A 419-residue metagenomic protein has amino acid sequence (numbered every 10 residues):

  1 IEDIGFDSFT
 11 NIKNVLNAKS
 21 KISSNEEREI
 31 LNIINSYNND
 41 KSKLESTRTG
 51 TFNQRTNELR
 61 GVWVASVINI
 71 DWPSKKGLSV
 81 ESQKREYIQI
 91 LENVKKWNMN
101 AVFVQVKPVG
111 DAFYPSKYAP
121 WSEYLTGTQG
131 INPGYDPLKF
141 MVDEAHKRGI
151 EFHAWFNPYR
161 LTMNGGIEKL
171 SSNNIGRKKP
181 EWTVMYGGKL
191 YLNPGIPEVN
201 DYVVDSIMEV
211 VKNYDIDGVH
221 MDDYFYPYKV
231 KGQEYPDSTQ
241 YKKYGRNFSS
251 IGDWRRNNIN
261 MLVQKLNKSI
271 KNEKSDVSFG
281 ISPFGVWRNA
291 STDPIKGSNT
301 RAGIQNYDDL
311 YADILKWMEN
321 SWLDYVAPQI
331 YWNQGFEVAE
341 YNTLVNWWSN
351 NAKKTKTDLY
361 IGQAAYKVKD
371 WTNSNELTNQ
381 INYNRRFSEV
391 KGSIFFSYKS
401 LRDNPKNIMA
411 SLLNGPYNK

Functional and structural regions predicted by a protein language model:
N53-G61, M99-K107, P137-V184, H220-D223 (+2 more regions): Glycine-rich, aromatic-flanked loop segments that form ligand/cofactor-binding clefts across common enzyme folds
T56, A65-K84, A154, Y159-E209 (+2 more regions): Active-site-adjacent "subsite" loops/lids of carbohydrate-active enzymes
S66, S278-R301, I330, L344-L377: Active-site clefts of carbohydrate-active enzymes
G77-W97, Y124-R148, Y202, N257-K265: Aromatic- and glycine-enriched glycan-recognition loops and surfaces that form the carbohydrate-binding subsites
R85-D111, N213-D217: Catalytic domains of carbohydrate-active enzymes, especially glycoside hydrolases
W97-P133: Aromatic-lined carbohydrate-binding/catalytic grooves of carbohydrate-active enzymes
K178-W322, Y331: Polysaccharide-binding and catalytic clefts of secreted carbohydrate-active enzymes
Y311-E337, K354-K419: Substrate-binding cleft of secreted/luminal carbohydrate-active enzymes
